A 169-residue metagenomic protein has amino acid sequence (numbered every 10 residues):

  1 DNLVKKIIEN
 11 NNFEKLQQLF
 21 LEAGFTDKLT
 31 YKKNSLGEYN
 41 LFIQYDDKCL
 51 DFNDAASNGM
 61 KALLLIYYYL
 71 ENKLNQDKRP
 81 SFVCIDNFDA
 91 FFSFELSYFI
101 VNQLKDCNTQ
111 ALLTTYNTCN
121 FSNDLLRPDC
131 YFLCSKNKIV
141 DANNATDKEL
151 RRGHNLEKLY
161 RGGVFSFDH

Functional and structural regions predicted by a protein language model:
D1-K73, G162-F165: Phosphate-coordinating catalytic segments in nucleotide- and nucleic-acid-processing enzymes
F42, Y98-H169: C-terminal lobe/lid and adjacent interdomain/linker elements of RecA-like ASCE P-loop ATPase modules
C49-D51, C84, F121: Extended, hydrophobic alpha-helical segments
M60, E95-L96: Acidic donor-diphosphate engagement hotspot in glycosyltransferases and nucleotidyltransferases that stabilizes
R79-F82: The start of beta-strands in P-loop NTPase/AAA+ ATPase cores
D86-F88: Walker B catalytic acidic pair
A90-F94: Conserved D-loop-proximal element of ABC-family nucleotide-binding domains
